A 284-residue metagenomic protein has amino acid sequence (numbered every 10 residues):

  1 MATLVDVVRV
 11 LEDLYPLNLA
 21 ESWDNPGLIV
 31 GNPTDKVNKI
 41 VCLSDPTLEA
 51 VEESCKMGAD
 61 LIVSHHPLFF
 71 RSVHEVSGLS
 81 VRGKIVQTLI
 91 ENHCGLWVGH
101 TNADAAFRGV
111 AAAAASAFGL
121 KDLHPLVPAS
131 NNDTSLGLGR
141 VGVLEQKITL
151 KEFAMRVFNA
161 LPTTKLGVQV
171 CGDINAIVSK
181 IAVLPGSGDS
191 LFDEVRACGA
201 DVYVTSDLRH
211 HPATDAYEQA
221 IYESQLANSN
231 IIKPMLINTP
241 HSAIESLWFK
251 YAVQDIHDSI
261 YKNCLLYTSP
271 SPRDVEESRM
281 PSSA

Functional and structural regions predicted by a protein language model:
M1-S269, R273: Hydrophobic structural segments
P272-D274, S278-A284: Positively charged, low-complexity/disordered segments
